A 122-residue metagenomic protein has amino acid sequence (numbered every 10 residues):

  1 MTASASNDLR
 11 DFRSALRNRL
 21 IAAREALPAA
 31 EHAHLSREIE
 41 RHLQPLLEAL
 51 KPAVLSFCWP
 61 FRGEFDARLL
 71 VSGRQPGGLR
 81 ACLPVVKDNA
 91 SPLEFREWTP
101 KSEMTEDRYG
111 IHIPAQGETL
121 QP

Functional and structural regions predicted by a protein language model:
T2-Q121: N-terminal active-site beta-alpha-beta segment that forms phosphate/nucleotide-binding and substrate-recognition loops
